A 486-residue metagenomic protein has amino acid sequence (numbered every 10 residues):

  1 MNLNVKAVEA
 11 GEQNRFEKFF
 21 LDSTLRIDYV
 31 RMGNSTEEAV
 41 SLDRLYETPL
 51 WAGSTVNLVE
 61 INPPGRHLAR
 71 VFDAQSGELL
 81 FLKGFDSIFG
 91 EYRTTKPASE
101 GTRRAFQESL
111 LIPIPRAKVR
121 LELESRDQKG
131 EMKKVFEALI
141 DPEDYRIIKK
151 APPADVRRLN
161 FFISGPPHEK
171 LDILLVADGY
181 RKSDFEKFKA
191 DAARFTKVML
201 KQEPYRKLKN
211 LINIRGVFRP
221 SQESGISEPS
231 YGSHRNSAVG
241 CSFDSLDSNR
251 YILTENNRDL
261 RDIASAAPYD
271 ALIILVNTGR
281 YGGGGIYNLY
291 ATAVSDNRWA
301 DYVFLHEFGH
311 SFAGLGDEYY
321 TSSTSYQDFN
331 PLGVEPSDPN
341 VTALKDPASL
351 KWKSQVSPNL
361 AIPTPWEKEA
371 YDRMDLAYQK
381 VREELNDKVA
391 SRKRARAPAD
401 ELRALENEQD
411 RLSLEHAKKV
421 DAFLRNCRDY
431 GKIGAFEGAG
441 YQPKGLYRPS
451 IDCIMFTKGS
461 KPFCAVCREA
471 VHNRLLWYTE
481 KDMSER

Functional and structural regions predicted by a protein language model:
F16-E37, Y319-R486: Replace "(M1/M4/M9/M12/WLM)" with "(e.g., M1/M4/M8/M9/M12/M26/WLM)" and add "not limited to" to clarify scope
F19-R146: Beta-strand-enriched, solvent-exposed domains that form extended recognition/catalytic surfaces
Y145-R206, G216-I226: Fold-level signature of zinc-dependent metallopeptidase catalytic domains
G165-E169, R206-K209, A264-Y269, I286 (+3 more regions): Extracellular/periplasmic catalytic domains that process cell-envelope and extracellular macromolecules
G179-K182, P220-S224, T278-G282, R298-A300 (+2 more regions): Solvent-exposed loop/turn segments at secondary-structure junctions within structured extracellular/periplasmic domains
F185-F188, G283-F308: Short pre-active-site segment immediately N-terminal to the catalytic Zn-binding motif
L211-Y287: Active-site-proximal segments of metallohydrolase catalytic domains
F308-T324: Catalytic Zn2+-binding segment of zinc metalloproteases
